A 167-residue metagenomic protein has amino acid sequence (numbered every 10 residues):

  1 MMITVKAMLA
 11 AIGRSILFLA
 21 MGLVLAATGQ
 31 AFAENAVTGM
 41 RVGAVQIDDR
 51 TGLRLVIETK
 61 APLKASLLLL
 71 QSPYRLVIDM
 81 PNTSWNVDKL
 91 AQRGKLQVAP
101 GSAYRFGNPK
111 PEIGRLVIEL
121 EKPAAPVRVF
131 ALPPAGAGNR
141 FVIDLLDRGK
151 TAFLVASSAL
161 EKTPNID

Functional and structural regions predicted by a protein language model:
M1-A11: N-terminal secretory signal peptides that target proteins for export/translocation
L9, G29-D167: Signal-peptide-cleaved, periplasmic/extracellular N-terminal interaction regions immediately downstream of the signal
R14-A27: Bacterial N-terminal signal peptides
